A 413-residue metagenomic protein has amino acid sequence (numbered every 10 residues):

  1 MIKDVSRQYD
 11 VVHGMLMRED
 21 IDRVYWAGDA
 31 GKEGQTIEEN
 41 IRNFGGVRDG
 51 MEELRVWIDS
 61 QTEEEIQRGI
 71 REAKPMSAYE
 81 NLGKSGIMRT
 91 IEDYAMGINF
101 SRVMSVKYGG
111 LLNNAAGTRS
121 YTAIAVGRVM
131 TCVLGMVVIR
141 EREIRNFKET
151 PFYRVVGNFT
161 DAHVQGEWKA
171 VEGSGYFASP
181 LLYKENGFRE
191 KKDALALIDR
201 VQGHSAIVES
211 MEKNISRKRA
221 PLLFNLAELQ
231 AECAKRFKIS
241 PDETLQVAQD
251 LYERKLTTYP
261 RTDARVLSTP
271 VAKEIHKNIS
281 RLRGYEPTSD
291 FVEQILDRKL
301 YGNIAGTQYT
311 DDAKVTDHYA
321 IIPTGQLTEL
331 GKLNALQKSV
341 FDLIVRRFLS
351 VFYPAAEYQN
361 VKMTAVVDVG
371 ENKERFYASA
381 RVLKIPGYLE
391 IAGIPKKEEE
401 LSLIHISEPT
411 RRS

Functional and structural regions predicted by a protein language model:
M1-S407, R411: Toprim catalytic domain recognition across nucleic-acid enzymes
